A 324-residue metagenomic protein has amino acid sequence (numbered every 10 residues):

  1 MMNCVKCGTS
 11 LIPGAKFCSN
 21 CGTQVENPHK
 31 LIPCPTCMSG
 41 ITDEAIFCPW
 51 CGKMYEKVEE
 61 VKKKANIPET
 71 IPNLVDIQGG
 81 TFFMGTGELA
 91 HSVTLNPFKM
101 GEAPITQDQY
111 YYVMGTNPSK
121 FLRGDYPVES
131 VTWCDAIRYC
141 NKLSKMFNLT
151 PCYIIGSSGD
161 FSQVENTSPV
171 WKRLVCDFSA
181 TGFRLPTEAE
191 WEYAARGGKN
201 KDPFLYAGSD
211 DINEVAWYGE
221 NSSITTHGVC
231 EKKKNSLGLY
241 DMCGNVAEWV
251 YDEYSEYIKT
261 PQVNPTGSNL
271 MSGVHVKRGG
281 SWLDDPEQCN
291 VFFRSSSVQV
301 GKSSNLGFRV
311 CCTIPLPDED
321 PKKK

Functional and structural regions predicted by a protein language model:
M1-K62: Cys/His-rich metal-coordination motifs, chiefly Zn-binding "fingers/knuckles"
N3, P33, G40, D76 (+9 more regions): Conserved beta-strand positions that form and line the central face of beta-propeller blades
N66-S119, G124-K145, C243-G244, I314: A short glycine-rich, aromatic-capped structural motif
I71, G79, L95-P97, D125 (+8 more regions): Extracellular structured ligand-interaction cores
F82, R123-E214, W249: Short, well-ordered surface patches within globular domains
H91-T94, K199-N200, F204, S222-T225 (+1 more regions): Surface-exposed recognition segments
A103, F183-R184, G238: A residue-level detector for well-ordered beta-strand positions
V170-F178, E214-C243, S268, S295-V300: Short, well-ordered junction/capping motifs at the entry into regular secondary structure
